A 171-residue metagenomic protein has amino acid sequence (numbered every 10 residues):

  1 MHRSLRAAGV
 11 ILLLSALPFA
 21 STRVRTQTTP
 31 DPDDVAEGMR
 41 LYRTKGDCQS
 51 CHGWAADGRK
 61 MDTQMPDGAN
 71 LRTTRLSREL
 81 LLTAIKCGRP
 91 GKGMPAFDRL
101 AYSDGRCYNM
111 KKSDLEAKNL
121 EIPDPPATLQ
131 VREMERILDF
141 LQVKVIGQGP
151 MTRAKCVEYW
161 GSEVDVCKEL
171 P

Functional and structural regions predicted by a protein language model:
M1-R3: N-terminal secretory signal peptides that target proteins for export/translocation
A8-P18: Bacterial N-terminal signal peptides
S21-R43, R59, P126, P171: Electrostatic cytochrome c docking/interface patches
A36-Q49, R78, A127-V131, A154: Sequence context surrounding c-type heme c attachment/ligation sites in exported
G38, K45-A55, I137, L141: The canonical Cys-X-X-Cys-His
R43, D47, L76, K86-P90 (+2 more regions): Sec-exported extracytoplasmic/periplasmic mature domains
W54-E116: Gly/Gly-Pro-rich "capping" loops immediately C-terminal to redox-active cysteine motifs in periplasmic/lumenal
S103-C167: C-terminal capping alpha-helices of c-type cytochrome domains
